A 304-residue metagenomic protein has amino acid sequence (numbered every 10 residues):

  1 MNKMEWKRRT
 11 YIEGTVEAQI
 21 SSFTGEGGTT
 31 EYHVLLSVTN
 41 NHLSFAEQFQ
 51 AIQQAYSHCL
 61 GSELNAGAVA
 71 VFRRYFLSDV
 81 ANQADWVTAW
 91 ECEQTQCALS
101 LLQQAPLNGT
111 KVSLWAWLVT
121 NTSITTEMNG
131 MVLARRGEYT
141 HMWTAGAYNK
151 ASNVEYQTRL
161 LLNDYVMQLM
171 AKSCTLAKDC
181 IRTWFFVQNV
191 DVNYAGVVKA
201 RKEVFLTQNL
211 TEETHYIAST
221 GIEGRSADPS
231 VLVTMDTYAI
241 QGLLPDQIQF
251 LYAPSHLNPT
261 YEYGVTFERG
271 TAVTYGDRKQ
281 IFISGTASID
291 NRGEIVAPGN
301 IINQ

Functional and structural regions predicted by a protein language model:
M1-Q304: N-terminal presequence-like segments and the immediate start of the first folded domain
